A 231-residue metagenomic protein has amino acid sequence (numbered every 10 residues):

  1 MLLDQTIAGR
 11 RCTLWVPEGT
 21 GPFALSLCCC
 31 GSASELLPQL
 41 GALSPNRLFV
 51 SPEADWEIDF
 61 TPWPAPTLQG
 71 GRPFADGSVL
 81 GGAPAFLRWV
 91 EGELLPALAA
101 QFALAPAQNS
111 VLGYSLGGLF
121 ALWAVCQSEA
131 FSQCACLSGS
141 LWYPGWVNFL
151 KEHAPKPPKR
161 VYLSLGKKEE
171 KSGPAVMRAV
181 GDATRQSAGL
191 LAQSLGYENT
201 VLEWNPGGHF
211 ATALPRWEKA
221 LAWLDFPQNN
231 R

Functional and structural regions predicted by a protein language model:
M1-F23, T200: A domain-start/cap signature at the N-terminus of enzymes
T13, G21-A103: Serine-hydrolase catalytic machinery in alpha/beta-hydrolase-like enzymes
T20-F23, N46, P106-Q108, F131 (+1 more regions): A general structural motif
L112-G117, A121: Gly/Ala-rich beta-loop-alpha elbow adjacent to hydrolase catalytic centers
W123-Q127: Active-site signature of alpha/beta-hydrolase-fold catalytic machinery across serine- and Asp/Cys-nucleophile hydrolases
A130-L141, R160: A conserved short beta-strand
L141-A213, E218-L224: The feature captures the conserved acid-bearing segment of alpha/beta-hydrolase catalytic domains
